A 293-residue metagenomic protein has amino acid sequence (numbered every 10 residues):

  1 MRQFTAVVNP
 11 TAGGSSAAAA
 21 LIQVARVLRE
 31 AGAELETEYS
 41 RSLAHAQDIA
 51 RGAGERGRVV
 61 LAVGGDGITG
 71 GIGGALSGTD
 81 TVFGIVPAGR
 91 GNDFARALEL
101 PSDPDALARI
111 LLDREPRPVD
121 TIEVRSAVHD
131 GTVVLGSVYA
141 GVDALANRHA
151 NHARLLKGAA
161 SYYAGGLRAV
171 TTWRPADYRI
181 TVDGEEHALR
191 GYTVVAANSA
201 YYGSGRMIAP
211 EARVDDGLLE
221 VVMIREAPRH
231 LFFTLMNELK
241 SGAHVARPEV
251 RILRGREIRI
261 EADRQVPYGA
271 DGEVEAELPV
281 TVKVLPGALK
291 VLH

Functional and structural regions predicted by a protein language model:
M1-V60, G70, D105-A106: ATP/NTP phosphate-donor binding region
P10, V63-G65, V86-A88: Glycine-rich beta-strand-to-loop/alpha-helix junction loops that act as flexible
I22, R26, R51, G74-G78 (+2 more regions): Short, well-ordered alpha-helices that flank and scaffold nucleotide-derived cofactor binding pockets
A31, S40, S77-V82, V86-Y192: Catalytic core of DAGKc-family lipid kinases
A46, G67-I72, D93, V119: Short glycine/serine/threonine-rich phosphate/pyrophosphate-binding segments that cradle anionic phosphate groups
Y139, D143, V195-P210, V274: Glycine-rich phosphate/pyrophosphate-binding beta-alpha loops
A153-Y163, Y202-G205, P210-L231: Gly/Ser/Thr-rich active-site loops/lids in small-molecule metabolic enzymes that frequently grip phosphoryl groups
V182-D183, A188, R213, M223-H293: ATP/nucleoside-binding phosphotransfer catalytic cores, i.e., glycine-rich phosphate-binding loops
